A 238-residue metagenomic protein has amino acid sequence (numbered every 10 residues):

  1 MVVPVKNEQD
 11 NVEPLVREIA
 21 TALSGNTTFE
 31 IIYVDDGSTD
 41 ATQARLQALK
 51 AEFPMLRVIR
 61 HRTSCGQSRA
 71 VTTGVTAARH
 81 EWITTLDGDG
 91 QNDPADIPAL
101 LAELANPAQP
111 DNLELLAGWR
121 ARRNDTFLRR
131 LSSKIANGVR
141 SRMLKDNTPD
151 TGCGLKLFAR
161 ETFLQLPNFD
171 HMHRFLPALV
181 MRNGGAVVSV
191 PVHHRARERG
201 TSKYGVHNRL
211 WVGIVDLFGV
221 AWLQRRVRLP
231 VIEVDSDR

Functional and structural regions predicted by a protein language model:
M1-T126, E161, Q165, A178-R182 (+2 more regions): Structured catalytic core of nucleotide-sugar glycosyltransferases
V5-E8, C153, G213: Hydrophobic transmembrane-helix microenvironments that flank and shape a buried ionizable site
L101, A108-L157, E161-L164, V215-G219: Short, flexible, basic/aromatic active-site loop/helix in glycosyltransferases
G138, K145, F169-R238: Hydrophobic helical membrane-anchoring modules
